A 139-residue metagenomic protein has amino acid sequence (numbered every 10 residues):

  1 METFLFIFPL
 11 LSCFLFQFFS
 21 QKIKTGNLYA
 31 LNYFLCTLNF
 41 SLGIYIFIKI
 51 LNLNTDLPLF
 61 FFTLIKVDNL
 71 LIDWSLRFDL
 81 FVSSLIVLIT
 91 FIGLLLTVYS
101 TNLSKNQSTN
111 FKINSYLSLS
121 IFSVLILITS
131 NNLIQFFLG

Functional and structural regions predicted by a protein language model:
M1-F4, F16-S115: Transmembrane helix-loop-helix hairpins at membrane boundaries of multipass inner-membrane proteins
F6-L10, F14: N-terminal transmembrane alpha-helices
P9, D79, Y116-L117, L127-G139: Functional transmembrane alpha-helices
L10, V87-T90, S118, F122 (+1 more regions): Residue-level signature of the transmembrane alpha-helical core of multi-pass small-molecule transporters
F14-F18, F122-T129: Alpha-helical transmembrane segments of multipass membrane proteins
